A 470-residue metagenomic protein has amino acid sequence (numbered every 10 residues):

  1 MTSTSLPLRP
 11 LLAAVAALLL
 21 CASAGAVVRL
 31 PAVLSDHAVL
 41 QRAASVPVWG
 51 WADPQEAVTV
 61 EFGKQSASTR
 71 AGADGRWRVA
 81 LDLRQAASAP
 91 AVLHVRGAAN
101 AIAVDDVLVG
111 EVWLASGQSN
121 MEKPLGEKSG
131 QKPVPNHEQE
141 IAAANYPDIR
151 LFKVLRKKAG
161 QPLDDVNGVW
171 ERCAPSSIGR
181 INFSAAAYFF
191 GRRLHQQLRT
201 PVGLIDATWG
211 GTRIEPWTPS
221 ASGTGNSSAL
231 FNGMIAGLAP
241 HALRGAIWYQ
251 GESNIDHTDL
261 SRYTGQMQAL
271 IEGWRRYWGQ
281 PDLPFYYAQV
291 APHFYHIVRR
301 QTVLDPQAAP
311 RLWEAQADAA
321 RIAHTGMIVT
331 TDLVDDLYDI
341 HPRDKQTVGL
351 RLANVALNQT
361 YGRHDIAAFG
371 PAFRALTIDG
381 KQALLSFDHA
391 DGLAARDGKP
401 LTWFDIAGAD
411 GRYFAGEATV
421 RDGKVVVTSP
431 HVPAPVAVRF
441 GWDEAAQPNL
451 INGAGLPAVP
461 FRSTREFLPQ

Functional and structural regions predicted by a protein language model:
T2-L12: Bacterial N-terminal signal peptides that target proteins for export
L11-L19: Sec-dependent signal peptide hydrophobic core
C21-S23: N-terminal signal peptide c-region/cleavage motif recognized by signal peptidases
A26-Q470: Cell-envelope and extracellular/periplasmic
